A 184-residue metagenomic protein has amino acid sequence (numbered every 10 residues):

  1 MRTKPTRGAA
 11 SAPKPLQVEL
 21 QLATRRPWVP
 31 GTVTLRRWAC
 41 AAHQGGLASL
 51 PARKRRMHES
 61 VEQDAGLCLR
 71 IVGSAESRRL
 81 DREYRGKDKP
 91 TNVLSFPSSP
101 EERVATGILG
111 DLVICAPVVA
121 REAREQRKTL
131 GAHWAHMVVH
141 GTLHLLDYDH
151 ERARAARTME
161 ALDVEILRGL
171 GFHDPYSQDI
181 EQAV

Functional and structural regions predicted by a protein language model:
M1-A135, L145-V184: An acidic/histidine-cluster motif and surrounding catalytic segment that typifies divalent-metal-assisted enzyme active
